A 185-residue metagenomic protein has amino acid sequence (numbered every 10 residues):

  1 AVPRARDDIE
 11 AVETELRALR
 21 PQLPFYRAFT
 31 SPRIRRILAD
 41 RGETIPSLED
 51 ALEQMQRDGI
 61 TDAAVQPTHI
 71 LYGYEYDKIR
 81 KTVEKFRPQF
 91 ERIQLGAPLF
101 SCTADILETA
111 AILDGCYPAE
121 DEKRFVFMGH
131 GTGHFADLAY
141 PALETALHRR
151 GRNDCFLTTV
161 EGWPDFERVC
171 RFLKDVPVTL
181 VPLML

Functional and structural regions predicted by a protein language model:
A1-L185: Extended amphipathic ligand-handling, pore-lining, and cofactor/metal-binding catalytic surfaces
